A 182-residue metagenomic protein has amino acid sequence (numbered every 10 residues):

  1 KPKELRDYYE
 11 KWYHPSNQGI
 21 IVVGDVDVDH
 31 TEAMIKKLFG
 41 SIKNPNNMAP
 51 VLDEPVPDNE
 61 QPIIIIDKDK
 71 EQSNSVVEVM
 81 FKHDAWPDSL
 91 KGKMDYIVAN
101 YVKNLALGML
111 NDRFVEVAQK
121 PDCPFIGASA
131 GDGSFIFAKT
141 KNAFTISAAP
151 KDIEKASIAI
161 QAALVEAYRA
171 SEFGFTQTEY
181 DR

Functional and structural regions predicted by a protein language model:
K1-Q18: A conserved hydrophobic secondary-structure block that centers on an alpha-helix together with its immediately flanking
P2-R6, E32-K36, V76, K103 (+5 more regions): Extracytoplasmic/secreted envelope proteins and their assembly/folding machinery, especially bacterial periplasmic
D7-Y9, I65-D67, A130-I136: Short beta-strand/turn micro-motifs at beta-sheet edges
W12, P57-N59, D69-E71, K120 (+1 more regions): A generic structural signal for short, solvent-exposed coil/turn residues that cap or connect secondary-structure
W12-S16, H30, L38-N46, M109-A118 (+1 more regions): A generic secondary-structure signal for well-formed alpha-helical elements
N17-V23, S73-M94, F114-R182: M16 family metallopeptidases and their MPP-like homologs
G19-S75, S171-E172: An aromatic/glycine/proline-enriched structural segment found at the starts of mature extracellular/organellar domains
N47-F114, S147: His/Glu-based metal-binding/catalytic segments typifying zinc-dependent metallopeptidases
